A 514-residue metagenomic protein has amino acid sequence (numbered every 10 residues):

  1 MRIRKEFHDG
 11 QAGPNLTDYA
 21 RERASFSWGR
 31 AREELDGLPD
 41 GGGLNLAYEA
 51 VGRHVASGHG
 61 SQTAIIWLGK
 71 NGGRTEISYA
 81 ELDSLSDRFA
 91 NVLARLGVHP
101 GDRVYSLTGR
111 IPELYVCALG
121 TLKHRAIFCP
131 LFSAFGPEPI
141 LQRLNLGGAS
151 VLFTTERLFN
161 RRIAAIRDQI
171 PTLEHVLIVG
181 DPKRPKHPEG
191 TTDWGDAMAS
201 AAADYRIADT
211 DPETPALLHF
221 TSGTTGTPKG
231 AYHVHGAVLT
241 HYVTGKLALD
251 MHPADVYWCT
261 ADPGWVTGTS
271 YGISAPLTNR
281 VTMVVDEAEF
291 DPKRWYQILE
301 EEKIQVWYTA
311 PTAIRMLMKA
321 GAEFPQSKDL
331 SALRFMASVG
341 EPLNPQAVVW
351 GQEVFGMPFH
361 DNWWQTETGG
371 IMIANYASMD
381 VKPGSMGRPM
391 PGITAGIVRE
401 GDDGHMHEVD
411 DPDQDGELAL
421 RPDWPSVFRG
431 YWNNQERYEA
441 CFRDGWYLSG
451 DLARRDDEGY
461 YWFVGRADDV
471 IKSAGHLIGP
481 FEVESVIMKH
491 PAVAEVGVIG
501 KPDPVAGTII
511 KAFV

Functional and structural regions predicted by a protein language model:
R2-F7, Q11, R95, L119-D196 (+1 more regions): Structural core segment of the AMP-binding/adenylate-forming
S61-T63, L177-D181, E189-T192, D196-F220 (+3 more regions): Conserved pre-ATP/AMP-binding loop-to-beta segment of ANL
G72-I77, V92-F135, A261-D262, L477: Conserved AMP-binding/adenylate-forming
T75-A80, A216-T240: Conserved AMP-binding A3 loop
S106, E138-N145, S150-R157, E300 (+5 more regions): AMP-binding/adenylate-forming catalytic core of the ANL superfamily
W194-G195, I304-T309, M318-V381, T394: Gly/Ser/Thr-rich phosphate-binding loop
L239-V256, P263-V306, K319-A320: Conserved AMP-binding/adenylation subdomain of ANL enzymes
G396-R421, D457-E458: Conserved beta-loop-beta connector loops within the AMP-binding
